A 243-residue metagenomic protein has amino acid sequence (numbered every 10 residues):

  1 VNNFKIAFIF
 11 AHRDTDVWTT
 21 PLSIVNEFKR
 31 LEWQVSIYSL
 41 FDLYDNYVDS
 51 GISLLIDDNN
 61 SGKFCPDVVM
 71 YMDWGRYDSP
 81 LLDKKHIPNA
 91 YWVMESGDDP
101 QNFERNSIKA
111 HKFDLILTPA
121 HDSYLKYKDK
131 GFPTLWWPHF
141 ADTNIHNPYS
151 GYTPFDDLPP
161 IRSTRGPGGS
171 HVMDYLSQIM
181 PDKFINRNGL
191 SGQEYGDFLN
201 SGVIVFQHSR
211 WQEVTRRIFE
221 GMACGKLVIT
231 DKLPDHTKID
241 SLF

Functional and structural regions predicted by a protein language model:
N2-P88, M94-F243: Nucleotide-sugar donor-binding catalytic core of glycosyltransferases
